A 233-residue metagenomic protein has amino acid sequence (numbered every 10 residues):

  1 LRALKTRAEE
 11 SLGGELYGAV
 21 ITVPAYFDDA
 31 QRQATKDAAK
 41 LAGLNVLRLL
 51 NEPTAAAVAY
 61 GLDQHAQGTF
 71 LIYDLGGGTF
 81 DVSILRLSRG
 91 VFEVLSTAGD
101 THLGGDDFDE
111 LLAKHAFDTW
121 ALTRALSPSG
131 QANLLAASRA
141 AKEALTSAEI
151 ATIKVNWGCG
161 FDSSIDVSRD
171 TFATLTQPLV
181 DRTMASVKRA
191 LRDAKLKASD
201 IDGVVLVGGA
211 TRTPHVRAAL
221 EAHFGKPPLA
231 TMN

Functional and structural regions predicted by a protein language model:
T6-N233: Oxyanion-binding/catalytic loops of NTP- or PPi-dependent enzymes
